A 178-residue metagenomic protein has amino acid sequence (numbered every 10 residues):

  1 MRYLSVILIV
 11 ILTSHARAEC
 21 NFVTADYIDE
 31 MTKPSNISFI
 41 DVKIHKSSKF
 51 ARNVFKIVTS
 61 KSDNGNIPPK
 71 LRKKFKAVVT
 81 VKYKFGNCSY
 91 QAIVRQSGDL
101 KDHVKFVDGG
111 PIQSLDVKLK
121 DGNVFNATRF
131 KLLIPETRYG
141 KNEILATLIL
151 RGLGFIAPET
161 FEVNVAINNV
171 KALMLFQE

Functional and structural regions predicted by a protein language model:
Y3-T13: Sec-dependent N-terminal signal peptides
A18-E178: Phosphate/dinucleotide-binding and metal-coordinating scaffold of catalytic cores in nucleotide-dependent enzymes
